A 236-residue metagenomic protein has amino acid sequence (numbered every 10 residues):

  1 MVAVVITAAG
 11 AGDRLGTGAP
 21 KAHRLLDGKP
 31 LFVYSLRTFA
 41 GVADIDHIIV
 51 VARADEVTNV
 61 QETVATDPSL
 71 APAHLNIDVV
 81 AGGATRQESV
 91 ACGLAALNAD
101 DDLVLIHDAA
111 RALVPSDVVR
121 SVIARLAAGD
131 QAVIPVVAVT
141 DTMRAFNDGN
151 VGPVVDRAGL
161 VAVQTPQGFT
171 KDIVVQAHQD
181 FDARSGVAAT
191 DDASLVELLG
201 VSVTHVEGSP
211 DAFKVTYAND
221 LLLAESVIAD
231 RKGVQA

Functional and structural regions predicted by a protein language model:
M1-A3, A9, T38, D191-A193 (+3 more regions): SAM-dependent methyltransferases
M1-T58: N-terminal glycine-rich phosphate-binding loop and ensuing alpha1 helix
V5-A9, V51, I106-H107, P135-A138 (+1 more regions): Short beta-strand segments
I6, F32, G93, H107-D108 (+3 more regions): Residue-level signal for inorganic ion chemistry
G10-D13, A54-E56, T85, A109-A112 (+1 more regions): Short glycine-rich anion-binding loops that position phosphate/pyrophosphate groups of nucleotides and phosphorylated
V33-D101, R184: Conserved N-terminal catalytic core of the sugar/cofactor nucleotidyltransferase
D100-R111: Short beta-strand-to-loop acidic/aromatic patch adjacent to the donor-nucleotide binding site
V114-T204, A236: Conserved core of the sugar-phosphate nucleotidyltransferase
